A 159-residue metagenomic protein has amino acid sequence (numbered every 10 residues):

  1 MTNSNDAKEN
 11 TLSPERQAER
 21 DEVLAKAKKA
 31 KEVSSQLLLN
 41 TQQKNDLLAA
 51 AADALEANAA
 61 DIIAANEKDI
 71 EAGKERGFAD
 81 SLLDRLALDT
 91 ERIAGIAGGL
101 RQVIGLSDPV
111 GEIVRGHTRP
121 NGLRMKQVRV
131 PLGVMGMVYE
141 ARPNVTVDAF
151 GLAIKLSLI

Functional and structural regions predicted by a protein language model:
M1-M125, L152: N-terminal Rossmann-like NAD(P)+-binding subdomain of aldehyde/semialdehyde dehydrogenases
G116-L158: Substrate-binding/gating loop at the entrance of the active-site cleft, primarily in PLP-dependent aminotransferase-like
